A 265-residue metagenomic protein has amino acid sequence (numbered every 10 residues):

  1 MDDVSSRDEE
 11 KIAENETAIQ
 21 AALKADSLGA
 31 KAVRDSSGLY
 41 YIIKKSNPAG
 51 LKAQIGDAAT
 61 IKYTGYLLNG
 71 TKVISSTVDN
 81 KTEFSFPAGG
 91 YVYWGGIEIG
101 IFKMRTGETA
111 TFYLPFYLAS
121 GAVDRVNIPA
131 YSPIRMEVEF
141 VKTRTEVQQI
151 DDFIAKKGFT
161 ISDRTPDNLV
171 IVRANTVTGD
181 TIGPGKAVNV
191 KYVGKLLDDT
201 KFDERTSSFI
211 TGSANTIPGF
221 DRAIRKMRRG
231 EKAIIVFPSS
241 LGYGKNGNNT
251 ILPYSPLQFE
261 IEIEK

Functional and structural regions predicted by a protein language model:
M1-K265: Cross-family detector of peptidyl-prolyl cis-trans isomerase
